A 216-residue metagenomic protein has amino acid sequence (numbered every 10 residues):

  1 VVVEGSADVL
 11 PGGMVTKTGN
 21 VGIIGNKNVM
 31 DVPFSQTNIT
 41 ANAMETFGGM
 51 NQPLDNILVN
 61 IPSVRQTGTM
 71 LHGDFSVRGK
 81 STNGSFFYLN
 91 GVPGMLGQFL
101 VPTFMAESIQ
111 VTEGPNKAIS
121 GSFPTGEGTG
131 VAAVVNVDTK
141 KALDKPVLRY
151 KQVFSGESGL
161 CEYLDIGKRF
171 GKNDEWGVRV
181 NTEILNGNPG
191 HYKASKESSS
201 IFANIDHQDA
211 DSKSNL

Functional and structural regions predicted by a protein language model:
V1-E45: Short, acidic, small-residue-rich periplasmic hinge/interaction motif at the N-terminus of Gram-negative outer-membrane
S6-V9, V64, P115, A142: Acidic glycine-/aspartate-rich tracts in secreted/extracellular proteins
M30, N38, E45-Q52, E157 (+1 more regions): Soluble non-cytosolic domains of exported or imported proteins
P33-I39, H72, A132, K145-R149: Short, solvent-exposed beta-strand edge segments and adjacent coil->beta transition regions
Q36-A41, T46-F47, L54-N60, Q66-S120: Periplasmic plug
D74, M95, S108, V134 (+3 more regions): Membrane-embedded beta-strand positions in outer-membrane beta-barrel channels/transporters
T103-K151, D174: A beta-strand signature from Gram-negative outer-membrane beta-barrel systems, especially the internal plug domain
V147-R149, F154-L216: Transmembrane beta-barrel wall of Gram-negative outer-membrane proteins
